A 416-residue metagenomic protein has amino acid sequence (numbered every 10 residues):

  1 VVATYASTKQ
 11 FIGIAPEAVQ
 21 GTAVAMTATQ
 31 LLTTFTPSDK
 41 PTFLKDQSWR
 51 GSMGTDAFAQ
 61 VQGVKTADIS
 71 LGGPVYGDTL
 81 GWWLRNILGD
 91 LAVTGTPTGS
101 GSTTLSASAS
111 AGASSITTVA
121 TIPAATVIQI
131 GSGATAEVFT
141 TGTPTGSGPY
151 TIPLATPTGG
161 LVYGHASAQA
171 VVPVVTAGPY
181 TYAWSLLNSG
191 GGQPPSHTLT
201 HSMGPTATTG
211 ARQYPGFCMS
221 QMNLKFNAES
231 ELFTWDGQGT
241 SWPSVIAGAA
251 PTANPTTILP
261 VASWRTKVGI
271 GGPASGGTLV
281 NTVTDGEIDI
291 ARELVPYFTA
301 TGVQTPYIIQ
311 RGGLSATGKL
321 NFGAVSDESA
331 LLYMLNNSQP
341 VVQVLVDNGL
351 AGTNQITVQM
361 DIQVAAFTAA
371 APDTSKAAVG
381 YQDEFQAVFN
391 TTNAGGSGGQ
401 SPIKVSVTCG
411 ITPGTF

Functional and structural regions predicted by a protein language model:
V1-F416: Signature of extracytoplasmic/envelope-associated structural regions
